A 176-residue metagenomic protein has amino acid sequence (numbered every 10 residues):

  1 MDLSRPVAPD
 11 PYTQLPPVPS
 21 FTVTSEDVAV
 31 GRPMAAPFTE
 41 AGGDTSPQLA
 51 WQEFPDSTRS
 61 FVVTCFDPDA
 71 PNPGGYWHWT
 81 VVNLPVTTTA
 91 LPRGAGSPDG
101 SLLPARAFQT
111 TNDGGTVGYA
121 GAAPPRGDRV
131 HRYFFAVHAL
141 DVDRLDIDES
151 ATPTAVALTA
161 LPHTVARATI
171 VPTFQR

Functional and structural regions predicted by a protein language model:
M1-R176: N-terminus-centered regions that define maturation/targeting leaders and the start of the first functional domain
